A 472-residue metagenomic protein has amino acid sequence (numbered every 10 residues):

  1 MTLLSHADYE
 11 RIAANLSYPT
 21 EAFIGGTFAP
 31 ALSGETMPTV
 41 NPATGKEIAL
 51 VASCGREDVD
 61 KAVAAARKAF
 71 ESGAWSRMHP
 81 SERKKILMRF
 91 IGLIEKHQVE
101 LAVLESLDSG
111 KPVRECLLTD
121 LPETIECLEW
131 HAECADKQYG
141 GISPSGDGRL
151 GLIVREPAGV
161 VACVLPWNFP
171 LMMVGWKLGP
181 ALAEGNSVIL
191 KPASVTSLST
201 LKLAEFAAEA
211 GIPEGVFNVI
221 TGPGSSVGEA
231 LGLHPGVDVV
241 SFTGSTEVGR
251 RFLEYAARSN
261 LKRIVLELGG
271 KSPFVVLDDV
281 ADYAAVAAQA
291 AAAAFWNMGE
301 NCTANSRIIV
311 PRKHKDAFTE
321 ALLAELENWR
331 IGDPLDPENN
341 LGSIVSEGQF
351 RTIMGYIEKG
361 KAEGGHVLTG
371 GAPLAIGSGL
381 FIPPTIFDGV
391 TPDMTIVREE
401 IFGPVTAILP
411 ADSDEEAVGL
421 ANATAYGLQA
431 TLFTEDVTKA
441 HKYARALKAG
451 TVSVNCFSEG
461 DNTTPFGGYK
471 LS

Functional and structural regions predicted by a protein language model:
M1-V51, K85-R89, Q138-V164, V265-L268 (+3 more regions): Terminal low-complexity tails and localization/encapsulation signals of metabolic enzymes
G26, G45, R83, E105 (+10 more regions): Residue-level signal for inorganic ion chemistry
K46-A49, V237, V275, R330 (+3 more regions): Conserved C-terminal structural/oligomerization subdomain of aldehyde/semialdehyde dehydrogenase
I48-Q138: Glycine-rich loop-to-alpha-helix module at the N-terminal edge of alpha/beta enzyme cores
F70, A74, I91-Q98, A102 (+16 more regions): Structural signal for hydrophobic packing residues in well-ordered secondary-structure cores of soluble enzyme domains
Y139-A285, A411: Rossmann-like NAD(P) dinucleotide-binding subdomain of oxidoreductase/dehydrogenase enzymes
S187-I189, V367, T451: A short hydrophobic/small-residue beta-strand
V239, E247-T391, S413-E415, G419-L420 (+1 more regions): ALDH superfamily catalytic-core signature
